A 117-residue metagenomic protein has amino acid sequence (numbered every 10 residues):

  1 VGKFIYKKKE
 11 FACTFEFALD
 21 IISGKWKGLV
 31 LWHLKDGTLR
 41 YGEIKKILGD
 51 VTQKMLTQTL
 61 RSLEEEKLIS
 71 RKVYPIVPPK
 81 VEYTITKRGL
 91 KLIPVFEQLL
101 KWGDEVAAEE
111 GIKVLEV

Functional and structural regions predicted by a protein language model:
V1-F4, E10: Long, low-complexity, charged/polar intrinsically disordered regions in eukaryotic proteins
G2-K3, L90-V117: Amphipathic alpha-helical dimerization/coiled-coil segments that flank or bridge DNA-binding/regulatory modules
K9, C13-M55, P79-E82: N-terminal helix-turn-helix DNA-binding core of bacterial DNA-binding proteins
D20, G24, G28, R61 (+2 more regions): Generic detection of well-ordered alpha-helical segments
L56, L60-L63: Basic amphipathic alpha-helical segments that dock to polyanions
K67: Glycine-centered, phosphate/nucleic-acid-interacting loop/turn motifs that mediate DNA/RNA or nucleotide
R71: Short beta-strand "wing" residues that participate in macromolecule-binding interfaces
P75-L99: Basic, amphipathic "hinge/linker" alpha-helix immediately C-terminal to the N-terminal HTH DNA-binding motif
